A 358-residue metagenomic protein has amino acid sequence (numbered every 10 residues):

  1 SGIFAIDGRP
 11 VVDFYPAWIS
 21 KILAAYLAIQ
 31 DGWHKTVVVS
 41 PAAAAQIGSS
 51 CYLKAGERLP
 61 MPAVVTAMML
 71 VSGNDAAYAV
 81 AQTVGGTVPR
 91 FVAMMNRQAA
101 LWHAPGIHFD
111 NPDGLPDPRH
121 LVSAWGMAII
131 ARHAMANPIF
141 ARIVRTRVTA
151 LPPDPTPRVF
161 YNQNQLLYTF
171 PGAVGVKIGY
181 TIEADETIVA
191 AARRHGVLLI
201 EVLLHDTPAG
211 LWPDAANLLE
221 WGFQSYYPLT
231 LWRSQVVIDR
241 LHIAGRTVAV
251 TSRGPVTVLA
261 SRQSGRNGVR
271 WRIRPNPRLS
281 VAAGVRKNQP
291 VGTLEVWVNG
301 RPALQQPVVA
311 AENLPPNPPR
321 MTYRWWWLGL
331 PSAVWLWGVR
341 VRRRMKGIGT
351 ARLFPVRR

Functional and structural regions predicted by a protein language model:
S1-P138: Active-site-adjacent loops and short helices of periplasmic peptidoglycan-processing enzymes
P105, P116-L121, W125-G126, A131-R357: Domain-terminus/edge residues, biased toward the C-terminal soluble/receptor-binding domains of extracytoplasmic
